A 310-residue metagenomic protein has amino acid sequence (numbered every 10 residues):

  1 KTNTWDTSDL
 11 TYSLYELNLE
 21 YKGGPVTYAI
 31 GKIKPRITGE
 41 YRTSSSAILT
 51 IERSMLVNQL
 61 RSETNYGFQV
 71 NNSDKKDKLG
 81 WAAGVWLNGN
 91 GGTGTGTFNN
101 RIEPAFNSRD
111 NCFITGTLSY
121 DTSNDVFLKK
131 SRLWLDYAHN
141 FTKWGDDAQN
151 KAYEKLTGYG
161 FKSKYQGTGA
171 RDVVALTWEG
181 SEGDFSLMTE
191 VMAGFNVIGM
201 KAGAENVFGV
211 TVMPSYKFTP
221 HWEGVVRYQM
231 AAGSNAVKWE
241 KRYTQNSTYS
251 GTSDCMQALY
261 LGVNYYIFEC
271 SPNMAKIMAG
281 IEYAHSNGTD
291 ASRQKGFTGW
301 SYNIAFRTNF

Functional and structural regions predicted by a protein language model:
K1-G91, D110-D125, V210-A236: Outer membrane beta-barrel
D6, F127-F310: Outer-membrane beta-barrel pore domains
V26, I30-I33, I37, I48-I51 (+9 more regions): Weak global preference for isoleucine
S44, I51, M55-N58, T95 (+4 more regions): Short alpha-helical interface elements
T50-I51, F98, G158: General secondary-structure edge motif
V57, A105, Y165: Charge-dense, low-complexity intrinsically disordered segments
N88-N150: Loop-centered beta-sheet repeat module
